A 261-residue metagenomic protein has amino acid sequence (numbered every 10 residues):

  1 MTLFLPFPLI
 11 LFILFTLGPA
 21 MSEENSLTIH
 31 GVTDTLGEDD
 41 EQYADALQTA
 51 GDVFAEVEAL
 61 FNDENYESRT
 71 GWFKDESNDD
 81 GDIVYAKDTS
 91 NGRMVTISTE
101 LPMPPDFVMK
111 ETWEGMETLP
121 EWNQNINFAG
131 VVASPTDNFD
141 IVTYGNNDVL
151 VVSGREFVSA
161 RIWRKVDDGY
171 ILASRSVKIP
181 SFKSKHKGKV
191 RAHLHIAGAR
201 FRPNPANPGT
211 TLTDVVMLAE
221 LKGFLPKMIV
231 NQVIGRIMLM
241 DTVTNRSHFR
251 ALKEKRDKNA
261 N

Functional and structural regions predicted by a protein language model:
F4-P6, I13-N261: Eukaryotic helix-grip
